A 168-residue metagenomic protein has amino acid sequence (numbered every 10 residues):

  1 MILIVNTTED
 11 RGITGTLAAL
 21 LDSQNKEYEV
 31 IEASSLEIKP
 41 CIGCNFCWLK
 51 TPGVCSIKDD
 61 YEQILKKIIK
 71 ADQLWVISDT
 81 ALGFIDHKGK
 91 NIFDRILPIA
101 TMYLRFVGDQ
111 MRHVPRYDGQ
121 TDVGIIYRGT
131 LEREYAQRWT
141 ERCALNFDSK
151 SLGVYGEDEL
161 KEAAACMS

Functional and structural regions predicted by a protein language model:
M1-T101, G156-S168: N-terminal beta1-alpha1-beta2 submodule of the flavodoxin-like/Rossmannoid cofactor-binding fold
I2-V5, D122-G129: Short hydrophobic beta-strand segments
E9-D10, T130-E132: Short, glycine/serine-rich, charged loops/turns that create anion-binding and catalytic segments at active sites
D60-Q63, D109-H113: A generic local structural motif
I77-D79, A100-L104, G108, Y127-G129: Glycine-rich anion-binding loop/nest that anchors nucleotide
I96-M111, S149-G153: Short, acidic/small-residue loops that bind anionic groups at enzyme active sites
H113-D122: Short, conserved loop/helix-junction motifs that constitute active-site signature segments in enzyme catalytic cores
L131-S168: Glycine-rich phosphate/pyrophosphate-binding loop and the adjoining helix
